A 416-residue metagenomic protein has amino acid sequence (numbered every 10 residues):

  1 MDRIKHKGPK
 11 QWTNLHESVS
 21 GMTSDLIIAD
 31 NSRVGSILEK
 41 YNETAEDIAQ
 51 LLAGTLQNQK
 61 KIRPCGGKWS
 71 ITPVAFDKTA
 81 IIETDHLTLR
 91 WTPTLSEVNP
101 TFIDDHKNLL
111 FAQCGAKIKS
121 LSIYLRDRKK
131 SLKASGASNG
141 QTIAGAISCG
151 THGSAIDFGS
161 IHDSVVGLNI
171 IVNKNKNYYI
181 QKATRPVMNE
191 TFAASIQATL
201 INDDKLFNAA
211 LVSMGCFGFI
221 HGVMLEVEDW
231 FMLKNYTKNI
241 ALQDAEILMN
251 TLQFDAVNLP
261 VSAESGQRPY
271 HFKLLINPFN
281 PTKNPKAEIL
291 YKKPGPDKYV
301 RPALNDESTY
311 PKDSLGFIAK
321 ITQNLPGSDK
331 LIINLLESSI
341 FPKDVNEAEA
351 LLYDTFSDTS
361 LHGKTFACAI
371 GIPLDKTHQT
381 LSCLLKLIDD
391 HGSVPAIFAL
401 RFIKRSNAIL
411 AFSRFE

Functional and structural regions predicted by a protein language model:
M1-E416: Noncatalytic alpha-helical scaffold of FAD-dependent oxidoreductases
